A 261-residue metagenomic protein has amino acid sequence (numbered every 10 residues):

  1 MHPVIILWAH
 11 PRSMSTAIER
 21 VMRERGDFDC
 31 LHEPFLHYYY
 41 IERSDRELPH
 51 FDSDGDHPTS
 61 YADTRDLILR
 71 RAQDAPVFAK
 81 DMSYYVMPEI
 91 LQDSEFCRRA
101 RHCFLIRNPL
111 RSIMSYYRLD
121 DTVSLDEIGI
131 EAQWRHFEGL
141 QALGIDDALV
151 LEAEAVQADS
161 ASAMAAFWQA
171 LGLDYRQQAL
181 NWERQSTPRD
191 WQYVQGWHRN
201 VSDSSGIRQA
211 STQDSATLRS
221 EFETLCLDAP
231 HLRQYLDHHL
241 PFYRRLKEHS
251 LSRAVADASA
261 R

Functional and structural regions predicted by a protein language model:
M1, Q177-R261: PAPS-dependent sulfotransferases, especially Golgi type II membrane carbohydrate sulfotransferases
M1-A75: PAPS-dependent sulfotransferase catalytic core
I6, D29-H32, V77-A79, F104 (+1 more regions): A structural signal for short, well-ordered beta-strand segments and their strand-loop junctions that often border
D45-P49, A166, D190-H198: Short, surface-exposed amphipathic charged segments that create phosphate/polyanion-binding patches used for binding
F51-T59, S124-I128, G196-G206: A polyampholytic, Gly/Pro-enriched intrinsically disordered region
D56-S60, L125-A132, D159, H231-H238: Soluble or luminal CAZymes and related metallo-dependent hydrolases
L67-I90: Glycine-rich phosphate-binding loop used to anchor ATP phosphates in small-molecule kinases, encompassing both
M82-Q178, G196-H198: PAPS-dependent sulfotransferase catalytic domain
